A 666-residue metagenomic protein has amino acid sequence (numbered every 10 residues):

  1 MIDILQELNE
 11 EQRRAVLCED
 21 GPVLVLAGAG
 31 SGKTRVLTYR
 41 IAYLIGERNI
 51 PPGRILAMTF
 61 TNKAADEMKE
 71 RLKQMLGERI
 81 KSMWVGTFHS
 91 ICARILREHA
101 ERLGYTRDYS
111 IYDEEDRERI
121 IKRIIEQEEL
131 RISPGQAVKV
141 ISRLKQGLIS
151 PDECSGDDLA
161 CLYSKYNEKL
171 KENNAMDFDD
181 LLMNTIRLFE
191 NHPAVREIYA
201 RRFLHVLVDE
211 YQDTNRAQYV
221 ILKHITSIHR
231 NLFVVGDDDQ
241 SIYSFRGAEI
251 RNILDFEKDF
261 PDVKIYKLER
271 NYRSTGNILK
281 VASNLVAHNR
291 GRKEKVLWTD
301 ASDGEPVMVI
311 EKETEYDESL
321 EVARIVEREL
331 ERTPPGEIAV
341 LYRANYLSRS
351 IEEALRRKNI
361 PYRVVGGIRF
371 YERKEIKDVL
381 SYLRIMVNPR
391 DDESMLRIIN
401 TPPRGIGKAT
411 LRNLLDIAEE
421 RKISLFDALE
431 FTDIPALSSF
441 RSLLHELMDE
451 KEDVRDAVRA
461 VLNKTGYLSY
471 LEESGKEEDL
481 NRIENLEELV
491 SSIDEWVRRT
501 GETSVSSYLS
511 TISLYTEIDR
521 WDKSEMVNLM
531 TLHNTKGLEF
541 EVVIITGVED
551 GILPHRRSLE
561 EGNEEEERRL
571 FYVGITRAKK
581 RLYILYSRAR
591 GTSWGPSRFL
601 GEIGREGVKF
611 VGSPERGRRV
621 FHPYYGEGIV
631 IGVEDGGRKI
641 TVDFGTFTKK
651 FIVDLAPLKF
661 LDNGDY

Functional and structural regions predicted by a protein language model:
I2-D3, D20-V23, G28-S31, I41-F203 (+12 more regions): A basic/glycine-biased coupling hinge at the interface between accessory DNA-binding modules
L5-E19, A217: N-terminal pre-P-loop "Q-motif" helix
V25, A29-L37, D262-K264, E269-P361 (+3 more regions): Helicase P-loop NTPase motor core
S31, V208, Q212-G291, K295-D300 (+3 more regions): Conserved helicase motor core of SF1/SF2 NTP-dependent helicases
P334, E352-A354, I360, R373 (+2 more regions): Conserved helicase C-terminal RecA-like lobe
L553, R598, K639-L658: A short macromolecule-binding patch
F610-Y624: Short coil-to-beta transition motif at edge beta-strands of beta-rich domains
V633-R638: Short, conserved beta-turn/loop elements at beta-strand boundaries and strand-helix junctions
